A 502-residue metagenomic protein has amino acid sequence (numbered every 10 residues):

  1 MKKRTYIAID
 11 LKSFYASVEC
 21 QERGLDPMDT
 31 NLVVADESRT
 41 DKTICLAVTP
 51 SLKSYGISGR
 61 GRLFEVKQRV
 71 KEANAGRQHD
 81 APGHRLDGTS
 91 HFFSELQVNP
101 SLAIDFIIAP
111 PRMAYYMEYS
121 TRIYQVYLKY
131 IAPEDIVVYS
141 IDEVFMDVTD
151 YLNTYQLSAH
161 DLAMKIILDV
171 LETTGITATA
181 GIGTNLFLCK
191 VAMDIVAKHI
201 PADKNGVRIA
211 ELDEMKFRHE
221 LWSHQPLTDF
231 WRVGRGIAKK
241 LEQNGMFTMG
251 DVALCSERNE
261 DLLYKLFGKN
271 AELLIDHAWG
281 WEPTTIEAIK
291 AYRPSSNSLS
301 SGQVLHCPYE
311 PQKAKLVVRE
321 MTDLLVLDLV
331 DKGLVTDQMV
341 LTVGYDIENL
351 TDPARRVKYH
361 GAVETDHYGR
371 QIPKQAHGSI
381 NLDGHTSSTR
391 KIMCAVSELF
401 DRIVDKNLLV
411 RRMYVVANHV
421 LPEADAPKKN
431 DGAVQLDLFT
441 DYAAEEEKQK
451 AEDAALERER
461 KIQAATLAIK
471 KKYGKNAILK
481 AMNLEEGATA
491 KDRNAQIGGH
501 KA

Functional and structural regions predicted by a protein language model:
M1-D276, E282-I286, E445-A502: Gly/Gly-Pro- and Ser/Thr-rich, intrinsically disordered tail segments characteristic of DNA damage-repair and tolerance
A8, A103, D229, K239-V410: DNA-contacting surface of Y-family translesion DNA polymerases
K12-F14, S38-K42, Y345-L350, V420-A424: Short, charged/polar surface micro-motifs in flexible loops or helix N-caps
V18, G369-A502: Acidic, metal-coordinating catalytic segment for phosphate/diphosphate chemistry, firing primarily on the Nudix
T30, A178, D337-M339, M413 (+1 more regions): Change "...and in nucleic-acid phosphodiester-cleaving endonucleases..." to "...and in nucleic-acid processing enzymes
T184-F187, D276-W279, V335-I347, L409-P422 (+1 more regions): A glycine-rich phosphate-binding loop feature that marks nucleotide/adenosyl-phosphate handling sites
V191-A192, T351-A354, D425-K428: Short, well-ordered secondary-structure micro-motifs
I209-L212, L227, L299, I380 (+1 more regions): Short clusters of hydrophobic/aromatic residues that line enzyme substrate/ligand-binding pockets
